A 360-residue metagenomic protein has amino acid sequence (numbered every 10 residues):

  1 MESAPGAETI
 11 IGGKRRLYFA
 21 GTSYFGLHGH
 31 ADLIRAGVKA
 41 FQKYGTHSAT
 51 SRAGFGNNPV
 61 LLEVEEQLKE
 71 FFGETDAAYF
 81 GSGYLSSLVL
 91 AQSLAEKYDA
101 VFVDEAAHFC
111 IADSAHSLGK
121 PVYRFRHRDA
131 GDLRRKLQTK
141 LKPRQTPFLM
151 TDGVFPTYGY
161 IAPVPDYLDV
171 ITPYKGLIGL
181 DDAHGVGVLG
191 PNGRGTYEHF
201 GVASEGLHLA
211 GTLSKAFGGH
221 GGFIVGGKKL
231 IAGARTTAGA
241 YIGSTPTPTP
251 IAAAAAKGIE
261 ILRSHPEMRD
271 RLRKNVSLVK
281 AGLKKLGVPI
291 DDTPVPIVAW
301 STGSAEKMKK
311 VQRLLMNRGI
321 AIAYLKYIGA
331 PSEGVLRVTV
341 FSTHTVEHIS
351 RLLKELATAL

Functional and structural regions predicted by a protein language model:
M1-T46, G176: N-terminal "arm"/small-domain region of PLP-dependent enzymes with the aminotransferase-like
L27, D270-S277, K284-G319, G334 (+1 more regions): Conserved PLP-binding catalytic core of the aspartate aminotransferase-like
A31, R35-K39, K43, E66 (+3 more regions): PLP-dependent enzyme catalytic core of the Aspartate aminotransferase-like
R35, K39-S82: Conserved N-terminal alpha-helix of the aminotransferase class I/II PLP-enzyme fold
L90-F109: Conserved PLP-anchoring active-site segment centered on the Schiff-base-forming lysine
Y123, H127-L180: Active-site phosphate-binding strand-loop segment of PLP-dependent enzymes
E198-G233: Active-site PLP attachment segment
T245-H265, R271, N275, K284: Structural motif of enzymes handling amino- and sulfur-group chemistry
